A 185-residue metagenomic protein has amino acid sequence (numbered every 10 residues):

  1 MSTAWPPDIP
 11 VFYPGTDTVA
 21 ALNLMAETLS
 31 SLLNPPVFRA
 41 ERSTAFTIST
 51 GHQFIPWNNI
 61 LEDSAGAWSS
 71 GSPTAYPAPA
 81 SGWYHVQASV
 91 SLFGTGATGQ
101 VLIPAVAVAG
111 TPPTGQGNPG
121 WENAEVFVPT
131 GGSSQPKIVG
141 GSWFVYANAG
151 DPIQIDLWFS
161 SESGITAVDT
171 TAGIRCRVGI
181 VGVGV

Functional and structural regions predicted by a protein language model:
T3-G99, T111, E122-E125, S163-V185: Terminal (often C-terminal
A80-S81, V108-G115, V145-P152: A short, structured loop/turn motif at beta-sheet edges
G82-L92, I138-G141, D151-F159: Extracellular beta-strand-rich recognition modules
I103-A107: Beta-strand signatures of extracellular beta-sandwich domains
Q116-N148: Glycine-rich strand-loop-strand elements at beta-sheet edges
